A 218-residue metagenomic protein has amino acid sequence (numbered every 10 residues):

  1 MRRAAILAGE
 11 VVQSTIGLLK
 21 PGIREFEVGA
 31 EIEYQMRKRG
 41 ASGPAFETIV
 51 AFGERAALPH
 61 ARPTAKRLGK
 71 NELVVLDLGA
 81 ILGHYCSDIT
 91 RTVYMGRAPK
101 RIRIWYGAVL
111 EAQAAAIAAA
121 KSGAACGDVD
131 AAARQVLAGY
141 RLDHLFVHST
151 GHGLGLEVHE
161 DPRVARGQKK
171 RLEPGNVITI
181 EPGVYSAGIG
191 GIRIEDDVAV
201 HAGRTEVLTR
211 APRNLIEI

Functional and structural regions predicted by a protein language model:
M1-I218: Active-site neighborhoods and metal-handling regions in enzymes and metal-associated proteins
